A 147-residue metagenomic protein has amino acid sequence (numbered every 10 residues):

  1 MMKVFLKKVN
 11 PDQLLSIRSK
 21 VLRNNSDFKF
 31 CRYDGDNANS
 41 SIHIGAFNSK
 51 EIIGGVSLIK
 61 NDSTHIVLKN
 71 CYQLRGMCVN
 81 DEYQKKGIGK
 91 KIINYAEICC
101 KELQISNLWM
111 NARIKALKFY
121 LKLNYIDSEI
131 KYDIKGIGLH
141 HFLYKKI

Functional and structural regions predicted by a protein language model:
M2-L15: A short beta-loop-alpha structural element at the N-terminal edge of CoA-dependent acyl/N-acetyltransferase catalytic
K29-F30, S41-G45, G55, G76 (+2 more regions): Short hydrophobic/aromatic beta-strand element in the GNAT-like acyltransferase core that lines or flanks the acyl-donor
G45, E51-D62, Q73-C78: Conserved beta-strand in the GNAT
L68-D81, H141: Conserved acetyl-CoA binding element of GNAT-fold acetyltransferases
V79, K85-I98: Conserved acetyl-CoA-binding loop-helix of GNAT-fold acetyltransferases
I93, C100-R113: Conserved GNAT acetyl-CoA-binding A-motif
R113-I114, D133-I147: C-terminal "cap" of GNAT-fold acetyltransferases
L121-I130: Conserved acetyl-CoA-binding loop of GNAT-fold acetyltransferases
